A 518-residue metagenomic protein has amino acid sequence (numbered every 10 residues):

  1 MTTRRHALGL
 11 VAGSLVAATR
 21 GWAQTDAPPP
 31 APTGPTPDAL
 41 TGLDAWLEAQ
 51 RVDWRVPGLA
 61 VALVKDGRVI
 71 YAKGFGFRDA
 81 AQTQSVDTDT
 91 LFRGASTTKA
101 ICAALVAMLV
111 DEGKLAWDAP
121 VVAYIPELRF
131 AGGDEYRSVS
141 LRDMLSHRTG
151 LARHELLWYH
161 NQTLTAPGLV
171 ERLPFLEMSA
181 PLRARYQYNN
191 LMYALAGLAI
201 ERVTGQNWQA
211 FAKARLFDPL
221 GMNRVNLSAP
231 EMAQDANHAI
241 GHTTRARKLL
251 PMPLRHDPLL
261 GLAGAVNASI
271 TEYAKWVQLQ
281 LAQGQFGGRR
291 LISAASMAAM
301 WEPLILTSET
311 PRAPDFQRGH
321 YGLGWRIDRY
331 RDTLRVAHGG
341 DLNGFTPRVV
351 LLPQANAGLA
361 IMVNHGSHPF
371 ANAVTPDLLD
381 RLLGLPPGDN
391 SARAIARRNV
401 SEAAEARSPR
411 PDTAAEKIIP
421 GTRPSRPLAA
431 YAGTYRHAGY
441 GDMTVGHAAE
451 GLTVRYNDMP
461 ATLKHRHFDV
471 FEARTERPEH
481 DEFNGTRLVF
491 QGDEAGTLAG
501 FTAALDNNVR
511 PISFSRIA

Functional and structural regions predicted by a protein language model:
M1-L15: N-terminal secretory signal peptides and thylakoid transit peptides that target proteins across membranes
Q24-A72, Y159, L164, E201-A214 (+2 more regions): Catalytic loop of the DD-peptidase/beta-lactamase superfamily, centered on the K-T-G motif and neighboring
G34-G94, K114-A116, A123-Y124, R129-A131 (+3 more regions): Short, conserved catalytic-motif segment at the N-terminal edge
G58, T88, R93-T97, L109-A152 (+6 more regions): Active-site helix/loop module of the DD-peptidase/beta-lactamase fold, centered on the serine-lysine SxxK catalytic
A72-F75, H154-Y159, L227-E231, A371-N372: Short, solvent-exposed loop/turn and secondary-structure capping segments
F75, I101-C102, M108: N-terminal cofactor/phosphate-binding cores enriched in small/glycine residues, especially glycine-rich loops such as
S96, Q187-N190: Catalytic nucleophile serine of serine hydrolases, specifically the conserved "nucleophile elbow" pentapeptide
